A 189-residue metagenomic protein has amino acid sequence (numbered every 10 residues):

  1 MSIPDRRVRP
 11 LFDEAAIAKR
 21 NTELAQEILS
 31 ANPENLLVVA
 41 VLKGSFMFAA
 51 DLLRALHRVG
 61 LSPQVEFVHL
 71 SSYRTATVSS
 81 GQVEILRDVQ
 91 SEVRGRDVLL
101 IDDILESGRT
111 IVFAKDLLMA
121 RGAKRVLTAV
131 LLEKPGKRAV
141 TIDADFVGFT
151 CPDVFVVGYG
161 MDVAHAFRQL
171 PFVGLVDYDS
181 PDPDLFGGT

Functional and structural regions predicted by a protein language model:
M1-T189: PRPP-associated nucleotide enzymes
